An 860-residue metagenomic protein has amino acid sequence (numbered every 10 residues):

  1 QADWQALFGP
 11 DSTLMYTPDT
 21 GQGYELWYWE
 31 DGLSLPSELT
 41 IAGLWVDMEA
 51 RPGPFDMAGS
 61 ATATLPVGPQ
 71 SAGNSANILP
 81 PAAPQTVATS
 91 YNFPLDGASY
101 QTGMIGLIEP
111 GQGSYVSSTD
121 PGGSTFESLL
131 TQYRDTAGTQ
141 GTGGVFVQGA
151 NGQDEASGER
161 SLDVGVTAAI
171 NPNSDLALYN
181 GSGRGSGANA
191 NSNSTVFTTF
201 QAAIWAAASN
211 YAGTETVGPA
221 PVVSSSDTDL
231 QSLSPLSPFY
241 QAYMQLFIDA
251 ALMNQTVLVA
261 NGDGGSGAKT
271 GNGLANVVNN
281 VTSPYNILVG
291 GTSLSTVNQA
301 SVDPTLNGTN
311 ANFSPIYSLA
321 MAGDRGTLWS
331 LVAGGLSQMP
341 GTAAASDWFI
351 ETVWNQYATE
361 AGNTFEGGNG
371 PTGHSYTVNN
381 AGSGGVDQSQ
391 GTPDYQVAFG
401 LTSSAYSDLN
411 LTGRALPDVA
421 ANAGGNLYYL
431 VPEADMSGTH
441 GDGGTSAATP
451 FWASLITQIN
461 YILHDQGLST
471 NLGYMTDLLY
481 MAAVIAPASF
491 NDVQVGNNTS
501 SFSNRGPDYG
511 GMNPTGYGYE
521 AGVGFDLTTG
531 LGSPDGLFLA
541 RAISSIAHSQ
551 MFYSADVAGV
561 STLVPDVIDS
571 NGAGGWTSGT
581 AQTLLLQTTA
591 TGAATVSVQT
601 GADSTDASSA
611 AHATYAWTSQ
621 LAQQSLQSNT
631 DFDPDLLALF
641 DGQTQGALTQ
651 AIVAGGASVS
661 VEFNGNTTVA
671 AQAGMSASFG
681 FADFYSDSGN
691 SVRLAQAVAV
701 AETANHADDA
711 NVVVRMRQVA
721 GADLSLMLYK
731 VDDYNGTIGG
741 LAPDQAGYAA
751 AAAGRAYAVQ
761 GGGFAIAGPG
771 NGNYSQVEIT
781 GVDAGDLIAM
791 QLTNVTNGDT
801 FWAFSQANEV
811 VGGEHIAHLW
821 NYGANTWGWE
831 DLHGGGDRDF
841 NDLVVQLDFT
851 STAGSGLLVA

Functional and structural regions predicted by a protein language model:
Q1-L288, S383, D387-G443, H464-Q466 (+1 more regions): Substrate-binding/charge-relay-adjacent region of secreted/lumenal peptidase catalytic domains
T86, E433-M436, G516-E520, L527-S561 (+1 more regions): Secreted peptidase-domain scaffold signal
T102-I105, N173, A220, S224 (+9 more regions): Extracellular structured ligand-interaction cores
L107, T167, V289, V419 (+4 more regions): A residue-level signal for conserved active-site and pocket-lining positions in enzyme catalytic cores
G111-Y115, G183, S293-L294, G424-G425 (+5 more regions): Acidic glycine-/aspartate-rich tracts in secreted/extracellular proteins
V278-T457: Extracellular S/T/G-rich loop segment that most often corresponds to the catalytic His/Ser-adjacent loop
G341, N460-L527, A547: An often Trp-containing, charged/polar helix-loop segment at the C-terminal end of enzyme catalytic cores
M551-N841, D848-V859: Extracellular distal adhesion/interaction modules in secreted or cell-surface proteins
